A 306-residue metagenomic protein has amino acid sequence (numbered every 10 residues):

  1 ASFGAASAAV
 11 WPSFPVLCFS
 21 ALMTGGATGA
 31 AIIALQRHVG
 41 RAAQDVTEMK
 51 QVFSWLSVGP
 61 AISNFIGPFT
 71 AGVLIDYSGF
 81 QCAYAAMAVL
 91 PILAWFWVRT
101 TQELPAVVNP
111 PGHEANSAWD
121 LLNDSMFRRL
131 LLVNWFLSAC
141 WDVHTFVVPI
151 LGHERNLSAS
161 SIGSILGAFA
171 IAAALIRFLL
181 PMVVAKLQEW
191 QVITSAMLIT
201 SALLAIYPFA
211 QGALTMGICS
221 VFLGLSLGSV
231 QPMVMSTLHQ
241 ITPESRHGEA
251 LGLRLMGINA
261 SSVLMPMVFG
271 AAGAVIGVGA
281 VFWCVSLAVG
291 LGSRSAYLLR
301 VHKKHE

Functional and structural regions predicted by a protein language model:
A1-A6, A88, Q191-A205: Structural signature of the two symmetry-related core transmembrane helices
V10-P15, F209-Q211: Helix-breaking motifs and short loop linkers at transmembrane-helix boundaries and internal kinks in secondary membrane
P15-M23, L214-F222: Paired small-residue
L22-G59: Cytoplasmic helix-loop-helix junction between adjacent transmembrane helices in 12-TM secondary transporters
V89-V107, G292-R300: C-terminal membrane-cytosol helix-exit motif in multi-pass small-molecule transporters
E103-L131: Juxtamembrane intracellular "pre-TM" segments in multi-pass secondary transporters
R128-R129, V133, S138-L151, R155: Helix-loop boundary and gating motifs at the non-cytosolic
I176-Q188, G273: Helix-to-loop junctions at the C-terminal end of transmembrane segments in multipass secondary transporters
